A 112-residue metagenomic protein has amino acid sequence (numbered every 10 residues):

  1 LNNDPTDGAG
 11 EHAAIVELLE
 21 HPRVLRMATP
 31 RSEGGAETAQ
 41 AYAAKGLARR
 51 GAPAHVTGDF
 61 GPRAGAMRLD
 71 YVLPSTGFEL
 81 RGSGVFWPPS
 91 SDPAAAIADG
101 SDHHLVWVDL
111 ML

Functional and structural regions predicted by a protein language model:
L1-L112: Metal-dependent phosphoester-hydrolase catalytic domains
